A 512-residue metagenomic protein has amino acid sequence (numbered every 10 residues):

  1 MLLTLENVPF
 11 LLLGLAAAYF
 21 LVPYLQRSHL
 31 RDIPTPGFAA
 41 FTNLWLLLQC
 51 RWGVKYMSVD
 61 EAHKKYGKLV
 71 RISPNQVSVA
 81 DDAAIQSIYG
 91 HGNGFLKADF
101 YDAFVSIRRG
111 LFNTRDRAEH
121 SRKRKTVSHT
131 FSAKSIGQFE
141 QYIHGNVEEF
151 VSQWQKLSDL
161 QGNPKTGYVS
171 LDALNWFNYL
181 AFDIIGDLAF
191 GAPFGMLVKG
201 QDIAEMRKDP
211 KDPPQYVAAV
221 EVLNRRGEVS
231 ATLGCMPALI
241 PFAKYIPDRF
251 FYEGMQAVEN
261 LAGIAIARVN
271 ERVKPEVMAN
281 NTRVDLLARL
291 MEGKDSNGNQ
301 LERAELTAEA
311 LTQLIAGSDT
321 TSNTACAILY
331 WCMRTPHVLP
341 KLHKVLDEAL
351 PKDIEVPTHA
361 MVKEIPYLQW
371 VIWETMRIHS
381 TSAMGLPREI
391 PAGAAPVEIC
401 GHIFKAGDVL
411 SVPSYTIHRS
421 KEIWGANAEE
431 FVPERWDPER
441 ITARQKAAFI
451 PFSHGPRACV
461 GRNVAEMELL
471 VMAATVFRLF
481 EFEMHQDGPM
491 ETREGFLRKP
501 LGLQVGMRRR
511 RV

Functional and structural regions predicted by a protein language model:
M1-L3, R498-V512: C-terminal helix/juxtamembrane-tail motif
L2-R122, H144-E149, L180, A219 (+7 more regions): N-terminal membrane-proximal hinge/A-helix region immediately C-terminal to the signal-anchor transmembrane segment
A98-F104, E140-T324, K341: Cytochrome P450 heme-thiolate monooxygenase catalytic core
K125, H129, L311-T312, A316 (+5 more regions): Cytochrome P450 heme-thiolate "Cys pocket" and heme-binding signature region
E140, H144, G167, R207 (+7 more regions): Cytochrome P450 I-helix active-site segment
Q155-K156, L160, F194, P336-L339 (+3 more regions): Cytochrome P450 heme-binding "Cys pocket" and the immediately downstream C-terminal segment
T320-M333, M472: Short, small-residue alpha-helix embedded
V412-R440: Conserved cytochrome P450 K-helix/beta-meander segment immediately N-terminal to the heme-binding cysteine loop
